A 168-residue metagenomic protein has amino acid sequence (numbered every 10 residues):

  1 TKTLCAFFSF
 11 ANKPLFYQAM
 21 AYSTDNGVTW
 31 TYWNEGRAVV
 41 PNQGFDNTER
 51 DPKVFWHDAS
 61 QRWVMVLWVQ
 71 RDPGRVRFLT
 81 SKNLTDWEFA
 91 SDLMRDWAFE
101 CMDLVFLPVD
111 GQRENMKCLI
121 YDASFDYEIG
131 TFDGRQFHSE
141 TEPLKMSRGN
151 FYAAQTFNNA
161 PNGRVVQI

Functional and structural regions predicted by a protein language model:
T1-D51, W56-M102, F106-G149, P161-N162 (+1 more regions): Beta-rich carbohydrate-recognition and catalytic domains
V54, A154-Q155: Short, surface-exposed beta-strand/loop micro-motifs that present aromatic residues
N158: Carbohydrate-binding surfaces of carbohydrate-active enzymes
